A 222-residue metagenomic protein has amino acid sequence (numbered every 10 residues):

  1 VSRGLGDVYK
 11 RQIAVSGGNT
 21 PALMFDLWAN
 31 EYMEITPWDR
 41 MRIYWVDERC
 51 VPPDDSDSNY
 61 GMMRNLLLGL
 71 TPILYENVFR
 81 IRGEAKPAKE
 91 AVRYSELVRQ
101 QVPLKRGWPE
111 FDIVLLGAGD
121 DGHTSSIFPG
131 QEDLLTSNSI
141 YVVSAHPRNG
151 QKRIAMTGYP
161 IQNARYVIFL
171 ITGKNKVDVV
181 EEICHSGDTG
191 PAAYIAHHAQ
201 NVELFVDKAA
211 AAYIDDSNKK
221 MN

Functional and structural regions predicted by a protein language model:
V1-Y9: Single conserved hydrophobic/aromatic residue that forms the stacking wall/gate of nucleotide- or nucleobase-binding
V15-T20, L116-D120, T172: Glycine-rich beta-strand-to-loop/alpha-helix junction loops that act as flexible
D26-P37, G61, N65, P129-N138: A glycine- and small-aliphatic-rich helix-loop capping segment at beta-alpha/alpha-beta transitions that lines
E34-R42, P72-I73, D133-L135, Y159-A164 (+1 more regions): Short, conserved loop/helix-junction motifs that constitute active-site signature segments in enzyme catalytic cores
T36-D112: Ligand-binding beta-strand-loop-alpha-helix segment within the catalytic cores of soluble metabolic enzymes
A91-V92, S125-G130, V179-I183, D216: A short secondary-structure junction signal
L116-Y159: Class I SAM-dependent methyltransferase SAM-binding "motif I" and its flanking Rossmann-like core
Y159, R165-N222: ATP/nucleoside-binding phosphotransfer catalytic cores, i.e., glycine-rich phosphate-binding loops
